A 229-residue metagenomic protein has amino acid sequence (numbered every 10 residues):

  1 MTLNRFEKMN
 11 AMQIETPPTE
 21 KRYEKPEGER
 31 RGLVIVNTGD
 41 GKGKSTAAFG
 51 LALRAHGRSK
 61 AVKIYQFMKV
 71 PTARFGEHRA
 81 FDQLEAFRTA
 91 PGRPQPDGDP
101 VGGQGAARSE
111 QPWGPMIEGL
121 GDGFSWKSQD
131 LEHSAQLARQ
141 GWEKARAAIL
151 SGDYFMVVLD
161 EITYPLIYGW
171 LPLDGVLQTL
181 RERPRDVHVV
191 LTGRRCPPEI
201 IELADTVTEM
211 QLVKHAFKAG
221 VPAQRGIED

Functional and structural regions predicted by a protein language model:
M1-K8, P100-A106: N-terminal amphipathic/basic-hydrophobic helices that include classical n-h-c signal peptides and signal-anchor
L3-L33: Extreme N-terminal, non-catalytic leader segments that precede Walker-type/kinase nucleotide-binding cores
N10, F124-S128, K144-D153, E161-D229: Replace "adjacent to P-loop NTPase cores in ATP/GTP-dependent enzymes" with "adjacent to NTP-binding cores
A11, R22-G28, G50-L53, I117-D122 (+2 more regions): A broad, low-specificity signal for short, low-complexity segments enriched in glycine/proline and polar/charged
T16-E20, A138-E143, H188-T192: Short gly/ser/thr-rich secondary-structure transition/capping motifs
R30, R108-Q111, E202-L203, G220: A generic structural signal for short, non-catalytic loop/turn and secondary-structure boundary residues
G32-L150: Conserved P-loop
